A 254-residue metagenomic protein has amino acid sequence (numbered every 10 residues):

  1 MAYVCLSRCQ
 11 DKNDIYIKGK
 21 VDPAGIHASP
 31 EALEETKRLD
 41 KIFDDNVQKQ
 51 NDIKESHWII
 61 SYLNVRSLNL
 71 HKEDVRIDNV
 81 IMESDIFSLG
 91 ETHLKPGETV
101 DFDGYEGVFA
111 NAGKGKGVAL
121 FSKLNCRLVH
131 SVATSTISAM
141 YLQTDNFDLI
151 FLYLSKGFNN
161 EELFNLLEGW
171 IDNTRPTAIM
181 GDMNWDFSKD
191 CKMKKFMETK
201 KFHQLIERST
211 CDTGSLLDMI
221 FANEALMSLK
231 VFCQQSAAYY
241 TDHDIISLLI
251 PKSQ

Functional and structural regions predicted by a protein language model:
M1-D52: C-terminal accessory regions
N51-Q254: A shared catalytic/ligand-binding motif for oxyanion handling
